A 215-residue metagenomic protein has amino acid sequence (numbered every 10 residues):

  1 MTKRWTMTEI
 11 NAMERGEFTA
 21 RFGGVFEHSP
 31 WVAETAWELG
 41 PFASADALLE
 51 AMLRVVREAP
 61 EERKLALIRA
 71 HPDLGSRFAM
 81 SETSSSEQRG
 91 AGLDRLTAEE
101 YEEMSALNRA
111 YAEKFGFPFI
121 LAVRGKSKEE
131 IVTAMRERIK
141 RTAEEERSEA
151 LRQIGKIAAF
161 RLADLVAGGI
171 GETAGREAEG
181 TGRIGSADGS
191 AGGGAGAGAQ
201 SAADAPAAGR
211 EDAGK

Functional and structural regions predicted by a protein language model:
K3-A12, A20, G24-F26, W31-Y111 (+2 more regions): Aromatic-anchored, charged helix-turn/loop surface patch used as a conserved interaction hotspot
T83, Q153-G155, E177, G194 (+2 more regions): A general, composition-driven signal for non-globular sequence regions
E100-L107, Y111-G168, G214: C-terminal non-catalytic interaction appendages of large macromolecular assemblies
I184-K215: Long, low-complexity, intrinsically disordered segments
